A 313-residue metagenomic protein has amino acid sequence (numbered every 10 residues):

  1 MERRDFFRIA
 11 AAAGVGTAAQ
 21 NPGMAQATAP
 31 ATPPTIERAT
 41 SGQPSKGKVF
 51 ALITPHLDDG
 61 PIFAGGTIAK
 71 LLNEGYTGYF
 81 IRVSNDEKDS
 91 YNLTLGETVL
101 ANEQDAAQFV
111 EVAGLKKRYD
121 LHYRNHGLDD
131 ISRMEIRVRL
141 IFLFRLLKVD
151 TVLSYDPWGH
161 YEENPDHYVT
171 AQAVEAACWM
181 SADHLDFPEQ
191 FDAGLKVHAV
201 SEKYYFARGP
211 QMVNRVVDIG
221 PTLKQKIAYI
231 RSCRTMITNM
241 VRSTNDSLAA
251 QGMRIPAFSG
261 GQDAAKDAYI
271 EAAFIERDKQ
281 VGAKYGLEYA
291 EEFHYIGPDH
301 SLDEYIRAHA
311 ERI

Functional and structural regions predicted by a protein language model:
R3, F7-I9, A29-L147, L302-I306 (+1 more regions): Active-site rim/loop-helix segments in enzyme catalytic domains that contact anionic ligands
D5-A27: N-terminal export signals
F7, P33-E37, G42-K46, D183-K196 (+1 more regions): C-terminal accessory domains and tails appended to enzymatic cores
L52, R82, D120-H122, S154 (+3 more regions): Structural signal for conserved beta-strand scaffold positions within catalytic alpha/beta enzyme cores
H56, N164-H167, C233: Histidine-centered active-site/metal-ligand motif
Y79, R118-K203: Internal alpha/beta domain cores that form substrate/cofactor-binding pockets in large enzymes and binding proteins
Q104-Q108, A171-Q172, A176, K224: Residues on a specific face of well-ordered alpha-helices
D156-W158, R208-V213: Flexible glycine/proline-enriched surface loops and loop-helix/loop-strand junctions
